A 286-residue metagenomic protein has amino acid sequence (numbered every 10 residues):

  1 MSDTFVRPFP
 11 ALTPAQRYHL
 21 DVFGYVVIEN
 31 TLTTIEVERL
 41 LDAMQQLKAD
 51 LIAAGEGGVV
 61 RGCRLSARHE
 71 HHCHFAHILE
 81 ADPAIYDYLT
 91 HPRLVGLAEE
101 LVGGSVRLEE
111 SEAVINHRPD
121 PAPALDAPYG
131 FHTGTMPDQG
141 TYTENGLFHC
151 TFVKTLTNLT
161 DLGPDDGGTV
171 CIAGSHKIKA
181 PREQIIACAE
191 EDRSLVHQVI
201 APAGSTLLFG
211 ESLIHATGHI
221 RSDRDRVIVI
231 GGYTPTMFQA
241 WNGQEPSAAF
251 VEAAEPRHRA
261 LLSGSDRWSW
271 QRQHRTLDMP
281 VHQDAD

Functional and structural regions predicted by a protein language model:
S2-V22, E29-T141: Non-heme Fe(II)-dependent double-stranded beta-helix
S2-V6, R61, T206, L213-I214 (+1 more regions): Non-heme Fe(II)/2-oxoglutarate
D82-D87, Y142-T143, R193-V196, A216-G218: Active-site rim elements
S111-A113, T155-T157, V229-Y233: A structural signal for short, well-ordered beta-strand segments
R118, I172-K179, G232-F238: Short edge-strand/loop segments of extracellular domains
D120-D126, G168-T169, P181-Q184, A240-E245: Short aromatic-enriched loop/helix-cap "lid" or pocket-rim segments at secondary-structure transitions that line
P128-P137, Q184-L195, D225, Q244-F250: Short, surface-exposed loop/helix-turn segments at secondary-structure junctions that function as lids/hinges flanking
F148-F152, L156, T160-G218: Double-stranded beta-helix
